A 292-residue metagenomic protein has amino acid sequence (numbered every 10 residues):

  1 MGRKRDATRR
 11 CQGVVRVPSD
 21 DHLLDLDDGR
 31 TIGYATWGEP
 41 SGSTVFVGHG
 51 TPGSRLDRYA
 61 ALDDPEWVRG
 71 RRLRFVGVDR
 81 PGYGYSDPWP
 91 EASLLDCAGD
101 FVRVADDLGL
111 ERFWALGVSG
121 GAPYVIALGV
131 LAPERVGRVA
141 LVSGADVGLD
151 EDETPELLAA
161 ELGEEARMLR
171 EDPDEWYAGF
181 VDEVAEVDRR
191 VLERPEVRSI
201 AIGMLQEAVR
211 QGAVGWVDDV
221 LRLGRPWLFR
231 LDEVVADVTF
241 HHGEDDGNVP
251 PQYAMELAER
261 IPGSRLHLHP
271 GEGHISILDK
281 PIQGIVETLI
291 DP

Functional and structural regions predicted by a protein language model:
R30-Y85: Conserved HGGG/HGGXW glycine-rich cap/lid loop of the alpha/beta-hydrolase fold
A60-A61, A236, P250-E259: Short alpha-helix in the alpha/beta-hydrolase fold that links the catalytic acid
D96-W114: Conserved acidic catalytic loop of the alpha/beta-hydrolase fold
E111-D150: Conserved hydrolase catalytic core segment
E153-F229: Alpha/beta-hydrolase
V234, F240-H242, D246: Short beta-strand/loop motif that positions the catalytic acidic residue of the alpha/beta-hydrolase fold
E244-V249, I275: Acidic catalytic loop of the alpha/beta-hydrolase fold
G263-P292: Catalytic active-site module of serine/aspartate enzymes centered on a nucleophile-bearing elbow/loop
